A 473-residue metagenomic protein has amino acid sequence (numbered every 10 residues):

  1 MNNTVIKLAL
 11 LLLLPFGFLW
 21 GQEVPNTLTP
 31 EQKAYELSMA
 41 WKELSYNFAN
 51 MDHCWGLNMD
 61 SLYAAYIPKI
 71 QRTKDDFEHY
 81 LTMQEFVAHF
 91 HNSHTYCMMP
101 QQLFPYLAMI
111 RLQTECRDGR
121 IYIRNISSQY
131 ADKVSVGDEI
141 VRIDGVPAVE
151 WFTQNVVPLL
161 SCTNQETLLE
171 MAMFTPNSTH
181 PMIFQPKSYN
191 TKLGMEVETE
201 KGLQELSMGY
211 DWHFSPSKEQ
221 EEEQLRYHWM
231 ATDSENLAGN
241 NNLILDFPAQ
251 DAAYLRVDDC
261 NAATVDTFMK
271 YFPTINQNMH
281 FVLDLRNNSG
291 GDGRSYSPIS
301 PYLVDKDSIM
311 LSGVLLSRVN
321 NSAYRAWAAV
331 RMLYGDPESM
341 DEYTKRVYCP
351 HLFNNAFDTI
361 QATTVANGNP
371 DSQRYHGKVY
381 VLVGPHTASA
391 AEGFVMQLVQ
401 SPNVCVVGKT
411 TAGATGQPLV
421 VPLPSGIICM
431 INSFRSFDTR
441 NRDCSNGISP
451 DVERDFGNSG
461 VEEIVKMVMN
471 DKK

Functional and structural regions predicted by a protein language model:
M1-V24: Bacterial Sec-dependent N-terminal signal peptides
G21-F281, L285-L316, A328-R331, K378 (+5 more regions): Flexible, low-complexity junctional segments that flank or bridge functional domains
G56-A64, Q71, V330-A356, N369-P370 (+1 more regions): Extracytoplasmic/peripheral linker and loop segments enriched in polar/acidic and small residues with frequent Thr/Pro
D258-A262, F357-T359, G384: Short, flexible loop segments at the rims of nucleotide/cofactor-binding pockets, characterized by
G291-G377, G416-V420, S433-F437, D443-C444: Gly/Ser/Thr-rich loop/hinge elements
V314, K378-Q400, C405-A412: Extended C-terminal subregions enriched in glycine
I360-R374, G384-M396, V468, K472-K473: Charge-patterned, long linear interaction tracts outside catalytic cores
H386-A388, T411-A414, I428, F434-D438: Short Gly/Pro-enriched loop/turn and capping motifs at secondary-structure junctions
